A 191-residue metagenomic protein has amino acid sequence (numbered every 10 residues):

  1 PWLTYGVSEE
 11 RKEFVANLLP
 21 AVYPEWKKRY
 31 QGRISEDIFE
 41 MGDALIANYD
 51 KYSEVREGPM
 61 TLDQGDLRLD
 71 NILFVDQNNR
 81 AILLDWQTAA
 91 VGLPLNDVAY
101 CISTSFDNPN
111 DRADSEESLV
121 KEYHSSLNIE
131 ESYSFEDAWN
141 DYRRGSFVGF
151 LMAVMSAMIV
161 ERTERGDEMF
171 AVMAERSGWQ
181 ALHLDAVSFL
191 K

Functional and structural regions predicted by a protein language model:
P1-Q64: ATP-dependent phospho-/nucleotidyl transfer catalytic cores
A21, L62, L67, L93 (+4 more regions): Generic recognition of stable, solvent-exposed alpha-helical segments in well-folded globular domains
E40, S53-E54, N79, E136 (+1 more regions): Regulatory N- and C-terminal appendages and interdomain linkers associated with kinase/kinase-like NTP transferase
D43-D50, R68, A99, S103 (+1 more regions): Amphipathic, well-packed alpha-helical segments that form the structural scaffold of globular domains
I46-P94: Active-site acidic catalytic loop and adjacent metal/ATP-binding pocket of ATP-dependent phosphoryl transfer enzymes
I72, S132-W139: A short glycine-rich, hydrophobically flanked beta-strand micro-motif that places a catalytic Asp/Glu for divalent metal
N79-R80, Q87, V98-C101, N108 (+3 more regions): C-terminal structured subdomain/cap of oxidoreductase catalytic cores
V91-E130, S146-E168: Active-site activation/catalytic loop segments of kinase-like enzymes and analogous catalytic loops in related
